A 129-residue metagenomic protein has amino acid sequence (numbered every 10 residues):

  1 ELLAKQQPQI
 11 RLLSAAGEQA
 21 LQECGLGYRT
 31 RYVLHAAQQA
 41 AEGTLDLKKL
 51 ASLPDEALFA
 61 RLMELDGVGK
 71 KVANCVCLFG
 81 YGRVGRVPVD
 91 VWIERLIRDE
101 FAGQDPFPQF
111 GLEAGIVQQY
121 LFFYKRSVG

Functional and structural regions predicted by a protein language model:
E1-G129: HhH-family (HhH-GPD) DNA N-glycosylase catalytic core used in base-excision repair
